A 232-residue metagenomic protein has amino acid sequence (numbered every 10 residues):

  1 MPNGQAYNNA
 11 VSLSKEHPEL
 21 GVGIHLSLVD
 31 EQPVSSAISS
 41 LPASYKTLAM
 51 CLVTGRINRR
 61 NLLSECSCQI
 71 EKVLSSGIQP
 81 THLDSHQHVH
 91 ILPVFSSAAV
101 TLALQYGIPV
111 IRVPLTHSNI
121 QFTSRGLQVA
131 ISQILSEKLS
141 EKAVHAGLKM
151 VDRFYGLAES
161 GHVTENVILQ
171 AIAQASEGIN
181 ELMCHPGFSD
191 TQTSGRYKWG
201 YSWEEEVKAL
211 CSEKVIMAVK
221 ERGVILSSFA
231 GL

Functional and structural regions predicted by a protein language model:
M1-L20, L26-H82, P93-L232: Terminal accessory/targeting
Q87-I91: Gly/Ser/Thr-rich loops at beta-strand to alpha-helix junctions that form or flank small-molecule/cofactor-binding
